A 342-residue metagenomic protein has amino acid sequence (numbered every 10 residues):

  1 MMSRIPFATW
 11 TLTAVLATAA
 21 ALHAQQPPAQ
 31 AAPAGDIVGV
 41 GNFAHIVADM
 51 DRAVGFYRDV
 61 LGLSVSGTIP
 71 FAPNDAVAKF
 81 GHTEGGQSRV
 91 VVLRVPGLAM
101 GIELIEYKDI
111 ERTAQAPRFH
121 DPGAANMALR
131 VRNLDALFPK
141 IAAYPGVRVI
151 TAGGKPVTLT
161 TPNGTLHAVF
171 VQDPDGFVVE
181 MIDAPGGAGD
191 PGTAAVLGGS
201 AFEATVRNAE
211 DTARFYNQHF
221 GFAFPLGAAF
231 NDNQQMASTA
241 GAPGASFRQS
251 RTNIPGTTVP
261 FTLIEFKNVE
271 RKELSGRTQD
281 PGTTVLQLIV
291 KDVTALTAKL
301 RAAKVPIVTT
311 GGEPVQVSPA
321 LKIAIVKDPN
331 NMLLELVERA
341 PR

Functional and structural regions predicted by a protein language model:
M1-T11: Bacterial N-terminal signal peptides that target proteins for export
T9-A21: Bacterial N-terminal signal peptides
A24-V54, S64, A124-L129, I182-A213 (+4 more regions): N-terminal beta-strand motif that seeds the catalytic metal site of vicinal oxygen chelate
G35, I46-A99, L159-G164, A204-T258 (+3 more regions): Core segments of cupin and vicinal oxygen chelate
V38-A48, Q87-K108, T113-A142, L166-Q172 (+5 more regions): Vicinal oxygen chelate
P70-Q87, K108-A125, Y144, I150-H167 (+6 more regions): A cross-kingdom feature marking solvent-exposed beta-strand/loop segments within repeated, beta-rich binding/scaffold
Q172-D173, E180-D183: Short, structured patches in soluble enzyme cores that scaffold and shape functional sites
